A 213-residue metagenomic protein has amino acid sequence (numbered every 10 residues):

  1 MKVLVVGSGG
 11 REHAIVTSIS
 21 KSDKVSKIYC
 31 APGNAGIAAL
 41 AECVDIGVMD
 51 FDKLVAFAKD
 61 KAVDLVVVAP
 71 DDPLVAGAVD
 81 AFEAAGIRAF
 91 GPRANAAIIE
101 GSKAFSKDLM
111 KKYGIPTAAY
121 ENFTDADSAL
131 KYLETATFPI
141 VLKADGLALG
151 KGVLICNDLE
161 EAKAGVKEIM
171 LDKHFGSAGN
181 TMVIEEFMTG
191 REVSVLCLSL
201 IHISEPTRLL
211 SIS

Functional and structural regions predicted by a protein language model:
M1-A94: ATP-binding N-terminal substructure of ATP-dependent carboxylate-amine bond-forming enzymes
G9, I15, D80-A85, N95-A96 (+5 more regions): Catalytic-core regions of core metabolic enzymes, especially those transforming organic acids/acyl-group intermediates
C43-M49, E121-T124, C156: Short acidic-hydrophobic, aromatic-tinged amphipathic segments that line or gate anion-handling sites
P92-G152: A conserved helix-loop-beta module that forms one wall/lid of the active-site cleft in ATP-utilizing catalytic domains
P116-A119, P139-V141, N157-S194: Conserved ATP-binding module of the ATP-grasp superfamily
F123, V153-D158, L198-L200: Short beta-strand-to-turn element immediately C-terminal to the catalytic PLP-Schiff-base lysine in fold type I
I201-S213: Single conserved hydrophobic/aromatic residue that forms the stacking wall/gate of nucleotide- or nucleobase-binding
